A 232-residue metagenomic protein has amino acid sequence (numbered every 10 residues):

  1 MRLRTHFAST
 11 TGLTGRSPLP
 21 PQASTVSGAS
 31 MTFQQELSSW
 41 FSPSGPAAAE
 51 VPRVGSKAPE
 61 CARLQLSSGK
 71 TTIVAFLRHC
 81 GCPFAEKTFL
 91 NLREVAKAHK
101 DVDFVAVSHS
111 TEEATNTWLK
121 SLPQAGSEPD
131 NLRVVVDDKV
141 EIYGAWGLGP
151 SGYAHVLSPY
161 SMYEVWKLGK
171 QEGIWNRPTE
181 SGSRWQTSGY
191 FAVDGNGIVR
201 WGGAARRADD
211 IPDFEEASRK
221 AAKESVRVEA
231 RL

Functional and structural regions predicted by a protein language model:
M1-T32: Fungal intrinsically disordered, low-complexity serine/threonine- and proline-rich regulatory regions
A23, E50-R53, A192: Hydrophobic beta-strand positions
P43-T72: A short beta-strand-turn-helix
Q65-K97, D103-V107: Short active-site neighborhood of thiol/selenol oxidoreductases, capturing the structured segment around
D101-T115, D130-K139: Thiol-based oxidoreductase modules, predominantly thioredoxin-like and allied folds used for disulfide exchange
T117-A125: Short, aromatic/basic amphipathic alpha-helical patches
D137-D209: Thiol/selenol-based redox catalytic cores and closely related redox-interacting motifs
A208-R227: A short, polar/charged loop-to-alpha-helix boundary motif
